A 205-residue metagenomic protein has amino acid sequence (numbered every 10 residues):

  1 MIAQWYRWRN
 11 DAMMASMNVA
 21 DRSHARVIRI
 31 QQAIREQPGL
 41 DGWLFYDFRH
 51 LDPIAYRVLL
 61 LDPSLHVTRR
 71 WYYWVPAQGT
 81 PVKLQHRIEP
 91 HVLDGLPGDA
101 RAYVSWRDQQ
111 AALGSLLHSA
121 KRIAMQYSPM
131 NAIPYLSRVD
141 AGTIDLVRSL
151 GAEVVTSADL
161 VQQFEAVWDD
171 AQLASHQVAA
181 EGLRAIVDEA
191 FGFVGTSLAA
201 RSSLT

Functional and structural regions predicted by a protein language model:
I2-D11, V27, D108-T205: Flexible, acidic/His-enriched mid-domain "rim/lid" segments that flank
I2-S115, E181, A185: N-terminal accessory/capping or targeting/presequence segment of soluble
